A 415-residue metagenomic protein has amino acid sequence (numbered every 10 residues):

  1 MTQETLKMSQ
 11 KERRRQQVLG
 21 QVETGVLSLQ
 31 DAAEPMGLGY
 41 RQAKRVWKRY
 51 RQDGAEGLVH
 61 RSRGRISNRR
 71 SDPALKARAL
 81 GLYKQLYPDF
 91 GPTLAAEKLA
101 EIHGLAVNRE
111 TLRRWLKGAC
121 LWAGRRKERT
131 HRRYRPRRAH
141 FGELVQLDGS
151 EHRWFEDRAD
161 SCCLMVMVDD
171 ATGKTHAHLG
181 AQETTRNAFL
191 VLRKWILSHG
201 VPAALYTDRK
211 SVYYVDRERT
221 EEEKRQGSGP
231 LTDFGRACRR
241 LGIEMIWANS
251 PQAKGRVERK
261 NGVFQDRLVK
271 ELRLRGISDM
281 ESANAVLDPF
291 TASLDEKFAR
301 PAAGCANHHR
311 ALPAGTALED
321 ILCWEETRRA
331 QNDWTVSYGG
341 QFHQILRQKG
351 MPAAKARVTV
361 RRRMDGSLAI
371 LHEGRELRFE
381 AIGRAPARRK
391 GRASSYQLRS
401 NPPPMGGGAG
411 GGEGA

Functional and structural regions predicted by a protein language model:
T2-Q3, S9, L29-K84: Short, basic alpha-helical/linker "hinge" immediately adjacent to a nucleic-acid-recognition surface
V18, A32, A43-V46, G54 (+13 more regions): Mobile genetic element proteins and their domesticated derivatives, centered on retroelements and DNA transposons
L27-S28, G91: Residues that mark the N-terminal boundary/hinge immediately upstream of a DNA-recognition element
G54-R153, V212, E221-G229, N307-L318: Basic, flexible linker segments flanking DNA-binding modules in nucleic acid-interacting mobile-element proteins
A74, L105, K117-T175, A181 (+4 more regions): Mobile-element integrase/transposase regions, centering on the N-terminal DNA-binding/Zn-coordinating module
L197-Q226, A248-P251, N307: Acidic/histidine-rich, metal-coordinating catalytic segments
G227, D233-A303, H308-I321, T359 (+1 more regions): Charged alpha-helix within mobile-element recombinases
T291-A415: C-terminal, beta-rich DNA-binding module of retroviral/retroelements integrases
